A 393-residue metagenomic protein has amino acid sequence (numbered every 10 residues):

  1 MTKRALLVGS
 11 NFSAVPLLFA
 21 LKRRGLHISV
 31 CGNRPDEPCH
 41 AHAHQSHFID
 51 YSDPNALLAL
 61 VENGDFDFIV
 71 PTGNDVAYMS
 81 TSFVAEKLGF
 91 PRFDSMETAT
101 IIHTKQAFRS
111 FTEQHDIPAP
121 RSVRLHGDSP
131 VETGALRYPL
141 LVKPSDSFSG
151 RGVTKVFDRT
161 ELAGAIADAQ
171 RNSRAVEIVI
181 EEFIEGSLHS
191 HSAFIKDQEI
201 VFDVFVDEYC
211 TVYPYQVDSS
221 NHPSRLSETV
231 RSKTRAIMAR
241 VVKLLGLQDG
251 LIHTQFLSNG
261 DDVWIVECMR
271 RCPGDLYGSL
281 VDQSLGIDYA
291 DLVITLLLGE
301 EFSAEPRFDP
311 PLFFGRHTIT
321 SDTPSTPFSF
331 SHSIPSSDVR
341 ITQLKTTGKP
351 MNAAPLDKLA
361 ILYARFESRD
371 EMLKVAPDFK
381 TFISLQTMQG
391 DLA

Functional and structural regions predicted by a protein language model:
M1-T98, G299-S303, D309, S321 (+2 more regions): ATP-binding N-terminal substructure of ATP-dependent carboxylate-amine bond-forming enzymes
A56, P130-V131, L162-A163, P324-F330 (+1 more regions): Short, conserved charged micro-motifs
A99-V179, E185, D197, S224-A236 (+2 more regions): Active-site nucleotide/adenylate-binding loops and adjacent lid/helix of ATP-dependent enzymes
F157-D158, A193, I319-D322, L362-S368: Short beta-strand-to-loop capping motifs
A169-E177, E182-S224, K233-H253, L257-I265 (+3 more regions): Phosphate-binding core of ATP-grasp and ATP-grasp-like enzymes
I252, P335-G348: A structural supersecondary motif
V281-V293: Gly/Ser/Thr-rich active-site loops/lids in small-molecule metabolic enzymes that frequently grip phosphoryl groups
L298-S337: A glycine-rich beta-turn/hairpin centered on an aromatic-Pro dipeptide
